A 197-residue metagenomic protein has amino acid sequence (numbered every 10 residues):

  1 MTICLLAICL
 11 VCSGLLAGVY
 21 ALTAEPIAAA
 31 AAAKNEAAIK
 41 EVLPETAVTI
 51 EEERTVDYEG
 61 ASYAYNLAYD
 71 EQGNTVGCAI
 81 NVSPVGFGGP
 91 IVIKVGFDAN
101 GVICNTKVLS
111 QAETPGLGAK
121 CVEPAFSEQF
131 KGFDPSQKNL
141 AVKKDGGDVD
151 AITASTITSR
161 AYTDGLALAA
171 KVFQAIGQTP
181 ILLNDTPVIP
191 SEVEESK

Functional and structural regions predicted by a protein language model:
M1-K197: Flexible, solvent-exposed loop/hinge segments and secondary-structure transition points
